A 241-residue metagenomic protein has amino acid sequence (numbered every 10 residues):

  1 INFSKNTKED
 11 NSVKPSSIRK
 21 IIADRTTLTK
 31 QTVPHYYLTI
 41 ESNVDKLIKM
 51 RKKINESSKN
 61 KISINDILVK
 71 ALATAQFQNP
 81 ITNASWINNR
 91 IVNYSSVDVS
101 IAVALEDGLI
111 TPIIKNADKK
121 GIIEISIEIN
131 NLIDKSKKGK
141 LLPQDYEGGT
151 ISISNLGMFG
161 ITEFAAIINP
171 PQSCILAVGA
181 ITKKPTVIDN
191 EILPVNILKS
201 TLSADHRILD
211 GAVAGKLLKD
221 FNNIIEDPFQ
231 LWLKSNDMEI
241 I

Functional and structural regions predicted by a protein language model:
I1-I241: C-terminal catalytic/motor cores of large multi-domain enzyme assemblies
